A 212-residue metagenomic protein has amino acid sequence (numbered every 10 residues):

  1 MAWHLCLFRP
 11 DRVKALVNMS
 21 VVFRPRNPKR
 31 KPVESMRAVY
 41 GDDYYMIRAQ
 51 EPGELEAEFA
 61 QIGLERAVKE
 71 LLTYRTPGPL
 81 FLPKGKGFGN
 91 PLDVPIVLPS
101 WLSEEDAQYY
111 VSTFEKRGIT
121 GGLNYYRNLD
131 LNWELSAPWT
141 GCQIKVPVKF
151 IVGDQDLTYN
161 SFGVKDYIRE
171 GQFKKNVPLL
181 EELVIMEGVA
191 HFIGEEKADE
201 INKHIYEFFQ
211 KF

Functional and structural regions predicted by a protein language model:
W3-E181, I185: Flexible "cap/lid" subdomain of the alpha/beta-hydrolase fold that forms the substrate-access gate
N176-F212: Catalytic active-site module of serine/aspartate enzymes centered on a nucleophile-bearing elbow/loop
